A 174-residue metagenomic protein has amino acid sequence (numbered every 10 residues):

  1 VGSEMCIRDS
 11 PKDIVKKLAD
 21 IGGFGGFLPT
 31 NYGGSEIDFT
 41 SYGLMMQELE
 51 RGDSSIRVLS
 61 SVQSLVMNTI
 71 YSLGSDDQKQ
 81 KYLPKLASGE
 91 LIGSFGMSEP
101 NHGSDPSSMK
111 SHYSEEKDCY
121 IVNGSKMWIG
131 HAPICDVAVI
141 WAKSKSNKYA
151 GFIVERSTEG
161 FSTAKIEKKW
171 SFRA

Functional and structural regions predicted by a protein language model:
V1-I7: Short, small-residue-biased leader/transition segments that mark boundaries at the very start of proteins
S10-I21: N-terminal glycine-rich anion-binding loops that anchor highly charged ligand groups
D20-I92, G130-V137: Internal helix-loop-helix
L86, N101-S104, W128-H131, K143 (+1 more regions): Short Gly/Pro-enriched turn/cap motifs at secondary-structure boundaries
I92-S114: A gly/ser-rich beta-alpha-beta helix-loop segment of oxidoreductase catalytic cores
S108-K110, S157-A174: Flexible, small-/acidic-enriched active-site or ligand-binding loops
C119, N123-A164: A short core secondary-structure module
